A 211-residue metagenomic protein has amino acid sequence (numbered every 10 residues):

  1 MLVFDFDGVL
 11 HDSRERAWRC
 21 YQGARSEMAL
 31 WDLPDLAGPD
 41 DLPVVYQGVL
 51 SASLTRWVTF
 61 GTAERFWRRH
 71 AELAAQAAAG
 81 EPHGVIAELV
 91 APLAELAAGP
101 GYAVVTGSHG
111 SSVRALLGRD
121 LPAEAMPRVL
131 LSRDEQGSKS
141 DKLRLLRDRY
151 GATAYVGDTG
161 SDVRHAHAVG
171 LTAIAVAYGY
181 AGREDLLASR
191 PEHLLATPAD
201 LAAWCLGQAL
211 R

Functional and structural regions predicted by a protein language model:
M1-A87: N-terminal helical cap/lid subdomain that shapes the substrate entry/recognition surface in HAD-like hydrolases
D12, V104-T106, A175: Hydrophobic residues in well-ordered beta-strands that form the structural core
R19-G23, A52-S53, R69, A91 (+3 more regions): Alpha-helical elements of Rossmann-like donor-binding domains used by nucleotide-donor carbohydrate transfer enzymes
R25, A29-D32, V58, G99-P100 (+4 more regions): Glycine-centered loop/turn motif at secondary-structure junctions
L54-V58, A91-G99, L143-Y150: Alpha-helix C-terminal capping segments
Q76-V104, S111-R114, G118, S140-D141: Short, acidic loop-to-helix structural element flanking the phosphoryl-transfer center in phosphate-processing enzymes
G110, R114-R211: Asp-based, Mg2+/Mn2+-dependent phosphohydrolase catalytic module
